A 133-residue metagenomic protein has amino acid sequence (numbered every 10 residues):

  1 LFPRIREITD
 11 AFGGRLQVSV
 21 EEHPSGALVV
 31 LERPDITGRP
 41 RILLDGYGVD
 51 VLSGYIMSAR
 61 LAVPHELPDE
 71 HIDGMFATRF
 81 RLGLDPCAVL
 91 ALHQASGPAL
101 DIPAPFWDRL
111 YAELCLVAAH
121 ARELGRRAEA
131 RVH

Functional and structural regions predicted by a protein language model:
L1-H133: Positively charged, low-complexity terminal tracts and the immediately adjacent first secondary-structure elements
